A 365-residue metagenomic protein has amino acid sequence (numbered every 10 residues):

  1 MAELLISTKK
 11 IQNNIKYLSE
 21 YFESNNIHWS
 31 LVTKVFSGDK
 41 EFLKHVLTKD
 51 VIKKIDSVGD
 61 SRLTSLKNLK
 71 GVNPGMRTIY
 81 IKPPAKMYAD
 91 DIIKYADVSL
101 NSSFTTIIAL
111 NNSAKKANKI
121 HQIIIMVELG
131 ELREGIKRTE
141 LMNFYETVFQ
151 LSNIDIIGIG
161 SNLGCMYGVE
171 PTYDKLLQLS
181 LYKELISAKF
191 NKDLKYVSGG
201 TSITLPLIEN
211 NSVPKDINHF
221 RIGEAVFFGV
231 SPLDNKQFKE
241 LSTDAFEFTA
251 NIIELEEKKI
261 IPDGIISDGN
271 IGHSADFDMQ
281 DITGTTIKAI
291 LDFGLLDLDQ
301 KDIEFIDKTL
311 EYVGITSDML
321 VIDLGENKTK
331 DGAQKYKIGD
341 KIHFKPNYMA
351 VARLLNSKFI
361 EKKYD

Functional and structural regions predicted by a protein language model:
M1-I6: Generic N-terminal amphipathic, Lys/Arg-enriched alpha-helix
S7-K9, T139, I157, M166 (+3 more regions): Surface-exposed loop/turn and secondary-structure junction residues enriched for glycine/proline
I11, K34, L69, I125 (+5 more regions): Conserved, mostly hydrophobic/aromatic
I11-L18: Alpha-helical packing segments of well-folded alpha/beta enzyme cores
Y21-F22: N-terminal signal-anchor module of multipass membrane proteins
I27-L177, L181, F190: Active-site-proximal beta-alpha core segment in soluble small-molecule metabolic enzymes
L177-D365: Active-site anion/phosphate-binding pocket segments in diverse small-molecule metabolic enzymes
